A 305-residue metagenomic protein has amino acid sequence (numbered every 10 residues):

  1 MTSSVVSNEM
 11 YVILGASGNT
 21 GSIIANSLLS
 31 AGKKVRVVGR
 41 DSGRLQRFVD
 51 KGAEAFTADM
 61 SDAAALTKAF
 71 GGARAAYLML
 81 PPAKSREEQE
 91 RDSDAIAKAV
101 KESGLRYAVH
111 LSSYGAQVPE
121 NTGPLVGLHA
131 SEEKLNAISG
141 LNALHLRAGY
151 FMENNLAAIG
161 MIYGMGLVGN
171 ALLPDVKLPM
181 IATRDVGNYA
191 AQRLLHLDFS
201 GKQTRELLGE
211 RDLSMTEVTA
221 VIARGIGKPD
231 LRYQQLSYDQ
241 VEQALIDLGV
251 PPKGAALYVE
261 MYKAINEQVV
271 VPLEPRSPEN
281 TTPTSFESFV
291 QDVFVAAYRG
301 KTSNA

Functional and structural regions predicted by a protein language model:
T2-R47, S61-A64, G71, P82-R91 (+5 more regions): Oxidoreductase cofactor-interface core, primarily capturing Rossmann-like NAD(P)-dependent enzymes
T2-V5, G225, D239-A305: A hydrophobic C-terminal alpha-helical subdomain
G52-A53, A143: Short, conserved active-site loop motifs that form the nucleotide-linked donor/cofactor pocket
A58: Cofactor-binding loops of NAD(P)H-dependent oxidoreductases, dominated by short-chain dehydrogenase/reductases
F70, R74-Y77, V109: N-terminal Rossmann-like NAD(P) cofactor-binding module of classical short-chain dehydrogenase/reductase
L80-K84, A264-E267: Phosphate/nucleotide-donor binding subsite
T183, M215, Y238, S285-F286: Structural motif detector for alpha-helix initiation sites
